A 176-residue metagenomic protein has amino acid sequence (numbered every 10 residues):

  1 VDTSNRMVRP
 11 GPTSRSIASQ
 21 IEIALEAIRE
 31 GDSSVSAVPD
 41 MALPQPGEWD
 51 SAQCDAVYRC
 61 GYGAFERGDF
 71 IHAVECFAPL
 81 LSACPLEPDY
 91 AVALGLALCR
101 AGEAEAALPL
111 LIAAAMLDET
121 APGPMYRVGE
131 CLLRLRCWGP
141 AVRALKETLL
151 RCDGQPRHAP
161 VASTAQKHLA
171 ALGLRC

Functional and structural regions predicted by a protein language model:
V1-P44, A162, H168, G173-C176: Eukaryotic alpha-helical solenoid repeat scaffolds
P39-A56: TPR-adjacent "capping" and linker segments in tetratricopeptide-repeat scaffold/adaptor proteins
P44-E48, C152-H158: Flexible helix-coil transition and linker loops at the boundaries of alpha-helical arrays
S51-D118: Alpha-helical adaptor scaffolds
D55, D89, P122-G123, R157 (+1 more regions): Start-of-helix register in tetratricopeptide repeats
E66, R100, R134, H168-A171 (+1 more regions): Register position in tetratricopeptide repeats
A93, R127, V161-T164, H168: Canonical tetratricopeptide repeat
L133-P156, S163-A170: TPR/TPR-like (Sel1-like) alpha-helical repeat modules
